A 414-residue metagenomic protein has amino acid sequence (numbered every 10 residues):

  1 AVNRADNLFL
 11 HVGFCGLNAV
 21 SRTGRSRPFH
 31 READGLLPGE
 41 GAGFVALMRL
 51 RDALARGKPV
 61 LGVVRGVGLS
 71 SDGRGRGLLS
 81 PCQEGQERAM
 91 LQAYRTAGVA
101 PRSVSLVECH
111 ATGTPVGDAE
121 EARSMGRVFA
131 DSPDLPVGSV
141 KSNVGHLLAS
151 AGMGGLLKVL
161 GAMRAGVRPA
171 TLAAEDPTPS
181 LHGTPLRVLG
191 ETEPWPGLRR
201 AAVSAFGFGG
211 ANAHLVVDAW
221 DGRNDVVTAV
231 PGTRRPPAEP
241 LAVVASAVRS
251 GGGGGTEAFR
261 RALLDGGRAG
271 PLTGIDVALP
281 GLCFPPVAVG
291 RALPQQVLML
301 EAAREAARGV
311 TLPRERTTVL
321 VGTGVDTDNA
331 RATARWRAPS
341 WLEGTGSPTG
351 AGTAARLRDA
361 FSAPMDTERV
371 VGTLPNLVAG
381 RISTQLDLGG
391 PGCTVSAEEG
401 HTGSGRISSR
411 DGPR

Functional and structural regions predicted by a protein language model:
A1-R414: Condensing-enzyme catalytic core of the thiolase-fold
